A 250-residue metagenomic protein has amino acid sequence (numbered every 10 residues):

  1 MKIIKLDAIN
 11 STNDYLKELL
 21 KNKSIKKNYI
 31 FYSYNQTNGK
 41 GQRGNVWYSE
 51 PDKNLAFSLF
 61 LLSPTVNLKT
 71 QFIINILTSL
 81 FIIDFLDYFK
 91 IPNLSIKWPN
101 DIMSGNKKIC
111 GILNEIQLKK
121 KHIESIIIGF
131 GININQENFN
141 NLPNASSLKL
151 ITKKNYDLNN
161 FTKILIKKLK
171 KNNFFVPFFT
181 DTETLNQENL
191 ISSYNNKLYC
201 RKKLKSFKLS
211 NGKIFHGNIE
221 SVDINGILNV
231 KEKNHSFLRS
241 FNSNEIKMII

Functional and structural regions predicted by a protein language model:
M1-F89, C110, Q117: N-terminal lobe of the biotin/lipoate ligase/transferase fold
K5, P64-K69, I73-L94, S104-I250: Long, positively charged amphipathic alpha-helical accessory segments at protein N-termini or as interdomain linkers
D101: Conserved active-site carboxylates
